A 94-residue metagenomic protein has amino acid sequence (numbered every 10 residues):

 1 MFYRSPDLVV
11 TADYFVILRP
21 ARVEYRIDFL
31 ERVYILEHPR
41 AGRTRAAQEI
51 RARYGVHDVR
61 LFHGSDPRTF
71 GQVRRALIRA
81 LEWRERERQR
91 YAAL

Functional and structural regions predicted by a protein language model:
F2-P39: Phosphoinositide-binding peripheral membrane targeting modules
Y25-L94: Acidic, Ser/Thr- and proline-rich intrinsically disordered linker/docking segments of eukaryotic scaffolds
